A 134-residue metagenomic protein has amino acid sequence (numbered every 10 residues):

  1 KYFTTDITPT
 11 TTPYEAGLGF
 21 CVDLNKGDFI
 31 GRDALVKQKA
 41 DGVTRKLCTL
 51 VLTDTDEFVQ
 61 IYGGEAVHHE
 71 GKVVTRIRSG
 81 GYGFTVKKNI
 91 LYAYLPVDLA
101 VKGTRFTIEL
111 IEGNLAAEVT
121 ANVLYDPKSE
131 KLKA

Functional and structural regions predicted by a protein language model:
K1-A134: Conserved, structured C-terminal
